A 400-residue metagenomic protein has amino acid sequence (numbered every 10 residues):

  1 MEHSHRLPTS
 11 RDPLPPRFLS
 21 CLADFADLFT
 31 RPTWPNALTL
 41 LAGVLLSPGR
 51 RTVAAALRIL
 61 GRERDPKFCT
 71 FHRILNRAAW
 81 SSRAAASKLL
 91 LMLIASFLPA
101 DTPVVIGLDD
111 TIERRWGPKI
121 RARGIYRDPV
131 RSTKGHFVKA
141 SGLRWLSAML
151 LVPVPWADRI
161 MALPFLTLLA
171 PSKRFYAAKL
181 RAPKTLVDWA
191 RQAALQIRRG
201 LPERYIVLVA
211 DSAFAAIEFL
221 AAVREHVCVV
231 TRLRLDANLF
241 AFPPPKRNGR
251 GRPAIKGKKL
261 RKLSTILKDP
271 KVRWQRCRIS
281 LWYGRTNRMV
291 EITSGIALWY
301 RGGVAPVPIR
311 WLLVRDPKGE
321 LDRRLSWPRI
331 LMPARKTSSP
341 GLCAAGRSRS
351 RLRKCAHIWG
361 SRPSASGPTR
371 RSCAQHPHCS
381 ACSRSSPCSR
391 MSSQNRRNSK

Functional and structural regions predicted by a protein language model:
M1-F25, L60, S87, T102 (+2 more regions): Single, function-defining residue in the core of a domain
P15-D24, T30-A42: N-terminal/domain-start segments enriched in small and hydrophobic, helix-friendly residues, covering either
L28-N36, G135-S141, S366-H376: Structural motif
F29-T33, V44, P48-K119, R123-I125 (+3 more regions): Electropositive nucleic-acid engagement tracts
L38-S47, R58, S147-M149, H376-R390: Short, hydrophobic/amphipathic alpha-helical patches that form generic packing surfaces within helical domains
L41-V44, I74, I206-A213: Conserved short loop/turn motifs at secondary-structure junctions
L45, L60, L75-R83, T133 (+4 more regions): Short secondary-structure transition/capping motifs
R77-P171, S280, S294-A297: Active-site-proximal, Lys/Arg-enriched surface segment that forms a nucleic-acid-binding/basic interface patch
